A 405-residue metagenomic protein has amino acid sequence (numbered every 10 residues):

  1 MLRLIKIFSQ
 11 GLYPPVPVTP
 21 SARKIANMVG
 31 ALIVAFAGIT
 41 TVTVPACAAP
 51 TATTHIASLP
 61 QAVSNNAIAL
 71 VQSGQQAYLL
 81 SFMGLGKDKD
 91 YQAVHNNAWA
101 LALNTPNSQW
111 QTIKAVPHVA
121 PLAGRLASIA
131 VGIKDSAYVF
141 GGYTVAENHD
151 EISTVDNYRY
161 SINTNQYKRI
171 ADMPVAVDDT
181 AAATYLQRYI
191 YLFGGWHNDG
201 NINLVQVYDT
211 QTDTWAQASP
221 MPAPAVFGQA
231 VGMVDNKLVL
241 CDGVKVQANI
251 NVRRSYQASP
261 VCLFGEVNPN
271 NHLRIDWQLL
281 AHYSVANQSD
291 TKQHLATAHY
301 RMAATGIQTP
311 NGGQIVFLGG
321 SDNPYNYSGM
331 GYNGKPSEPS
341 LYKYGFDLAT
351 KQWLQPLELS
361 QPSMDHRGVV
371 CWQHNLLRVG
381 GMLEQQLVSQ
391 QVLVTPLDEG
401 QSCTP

Functional and structural regions predicted by a protein language model:
M1-A22: N-terminal secretory signal peptides that target proteins for export/translocation
R23-N27: N-terminal Sec-pathway targeting helices
V29-T41: Bacterial N-terminal signal peptides
T43-P45: N-terminal signal peptide c-region/cleavage motif recognized by signal peptidases
C47-P405: Kelch-like beta-propeller repeat domains
